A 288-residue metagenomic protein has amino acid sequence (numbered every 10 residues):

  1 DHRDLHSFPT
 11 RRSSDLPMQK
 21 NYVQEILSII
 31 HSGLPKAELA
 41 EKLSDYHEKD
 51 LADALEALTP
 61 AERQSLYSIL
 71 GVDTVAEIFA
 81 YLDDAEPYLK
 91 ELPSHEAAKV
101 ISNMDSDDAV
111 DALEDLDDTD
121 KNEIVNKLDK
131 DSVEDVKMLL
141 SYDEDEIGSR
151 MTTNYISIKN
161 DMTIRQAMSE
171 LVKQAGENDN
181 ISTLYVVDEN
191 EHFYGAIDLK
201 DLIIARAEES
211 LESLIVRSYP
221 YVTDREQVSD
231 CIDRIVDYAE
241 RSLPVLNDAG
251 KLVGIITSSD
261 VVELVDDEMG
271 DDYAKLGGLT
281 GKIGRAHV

Functional and structural regions predicted by a protein language model:
D1-S13, H287: Short, small-residue-biased leader/transition segments that mark boundaries at the very start of proteins
R12-S13, Y185, I283: Compositionally biased non-globular segments, especially hydrophobic aliphatic-rich helices of signal peptides
L16-L276: Hydrophobic packing positions in regular secondary-structure scaffolds
L279-R285: Cytosolic juxtamembrane amphipathic/interface segments immediately preceding and feeding into a transmembrane helix
